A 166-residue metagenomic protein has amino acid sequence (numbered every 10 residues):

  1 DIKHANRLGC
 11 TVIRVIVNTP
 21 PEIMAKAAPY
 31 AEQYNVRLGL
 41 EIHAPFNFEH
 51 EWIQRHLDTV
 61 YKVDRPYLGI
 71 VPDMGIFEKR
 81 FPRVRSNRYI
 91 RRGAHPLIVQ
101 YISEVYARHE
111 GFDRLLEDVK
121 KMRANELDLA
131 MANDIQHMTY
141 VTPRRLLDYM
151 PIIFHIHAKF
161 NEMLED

Functional and structural regions predicted by a protein language model:
D1-V119: Active-site acidic/histidine proton-transfer and metal-coordination neighborhood in alpha/beta enzyme cores
R83-D166: Glycoside hydrolase catalytic-domain groove-lining segments
